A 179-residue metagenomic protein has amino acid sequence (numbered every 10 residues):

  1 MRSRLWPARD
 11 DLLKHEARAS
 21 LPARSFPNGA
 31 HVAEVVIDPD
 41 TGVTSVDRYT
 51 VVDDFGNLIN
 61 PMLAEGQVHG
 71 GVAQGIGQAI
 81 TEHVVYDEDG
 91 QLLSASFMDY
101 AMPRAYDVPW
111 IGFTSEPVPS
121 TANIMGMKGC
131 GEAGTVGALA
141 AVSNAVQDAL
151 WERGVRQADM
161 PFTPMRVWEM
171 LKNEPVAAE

Functional and structural regions predicted by a protein language model:
M1-E179: Cofactor-binding beta-sheet edge motifs in enzyme active sites
